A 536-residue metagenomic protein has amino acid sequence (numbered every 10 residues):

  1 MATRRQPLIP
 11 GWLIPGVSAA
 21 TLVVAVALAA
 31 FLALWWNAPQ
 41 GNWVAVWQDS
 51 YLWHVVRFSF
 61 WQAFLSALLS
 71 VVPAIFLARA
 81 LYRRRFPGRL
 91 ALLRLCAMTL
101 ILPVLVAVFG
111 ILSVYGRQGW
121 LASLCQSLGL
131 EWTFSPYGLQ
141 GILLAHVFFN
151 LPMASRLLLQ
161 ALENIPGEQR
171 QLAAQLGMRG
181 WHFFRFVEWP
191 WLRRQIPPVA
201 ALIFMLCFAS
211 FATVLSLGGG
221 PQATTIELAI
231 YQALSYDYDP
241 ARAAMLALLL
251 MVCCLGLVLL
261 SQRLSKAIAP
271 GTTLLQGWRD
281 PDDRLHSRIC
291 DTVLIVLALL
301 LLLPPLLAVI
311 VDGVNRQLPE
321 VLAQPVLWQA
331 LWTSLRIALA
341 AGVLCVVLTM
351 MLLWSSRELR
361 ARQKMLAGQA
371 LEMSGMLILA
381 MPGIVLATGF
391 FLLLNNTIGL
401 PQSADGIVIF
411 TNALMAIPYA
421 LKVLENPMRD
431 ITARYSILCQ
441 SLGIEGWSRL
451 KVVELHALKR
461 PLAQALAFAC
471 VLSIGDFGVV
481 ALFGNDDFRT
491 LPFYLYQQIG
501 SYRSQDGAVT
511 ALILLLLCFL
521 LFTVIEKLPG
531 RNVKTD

Functional and structural regions predicted by a protein language model:
R4, R263-L294: Flexible interhelical linker loops that connect adjacent transmembrane helices in multi-pass membrane transporters
P7-G41, S50-E163, W191-S216, M245-Q262 (+5 more regions): Membrane-water interface segments at the C-terminal ends of transmembrane alpha-helices in multi-pass inner-membrane
L34-A45, G116-L128, G218-E227, I268-L275 (+3 more regions): Peri-membrane helix termini and adjoining interfacial loops of integral membrane proteins
A45, L90-L93, Q126, G167-Q175 (+12 more regions): Short amphipathic alpha-helical coupling elements at transmembrane boundaries
S113, A212-Y238, D476-S504: Glycine-rich helix-loop "coupling/hinge" segments at transmembrane-helix boundaries in multipass transporters
E163-L192, L359, I437-L458: Short helix-to-coil transition segments within interhelical loops that connect adjacent transmembrane helices
Q171, R179-H182, I268-D282, Q317-L318 (+2 more regions): Juxtamembrane inter-helical linkers in multi-pass membrane proteins
A269-P281, A361-R362, L528-D536: Short cytosolic juxtamembrane segments of multi-pass membrane proteins
